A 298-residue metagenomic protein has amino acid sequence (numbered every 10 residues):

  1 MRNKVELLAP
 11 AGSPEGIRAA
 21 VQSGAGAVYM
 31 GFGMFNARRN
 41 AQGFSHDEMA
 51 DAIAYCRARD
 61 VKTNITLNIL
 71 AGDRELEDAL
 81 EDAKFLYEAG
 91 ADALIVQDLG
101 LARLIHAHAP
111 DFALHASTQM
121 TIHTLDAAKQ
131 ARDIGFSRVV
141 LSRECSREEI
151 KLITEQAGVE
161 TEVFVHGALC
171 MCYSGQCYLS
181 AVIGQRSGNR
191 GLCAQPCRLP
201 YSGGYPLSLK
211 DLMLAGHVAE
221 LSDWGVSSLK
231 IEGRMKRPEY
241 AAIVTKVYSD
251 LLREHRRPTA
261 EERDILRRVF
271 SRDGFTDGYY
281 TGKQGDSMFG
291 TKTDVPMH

Functional and structural regions predicted by a protein language model:
M1-Q22, A27-M34, A52-I53, R59-I69 (+4 more regions): Surface-exposed amphipathic alpha-helical tracts and adjacent flexible/coil segments at the periphery of soluble enzymes
R38-R57: Glycine-rich, positively charged N-terminal anion/phosphate-binding segment
G100-L101: Alpha-helix capping/helix-boundary segments
T121: Beta/alpha (TIM)-barrel catalytic core signal, keyed to glycine-rich beta->alpha loops juxtaposed to Asp/Glu that bind
L125-D126: Conserved nucleotide-cofactor-binding alpha/beta core module
